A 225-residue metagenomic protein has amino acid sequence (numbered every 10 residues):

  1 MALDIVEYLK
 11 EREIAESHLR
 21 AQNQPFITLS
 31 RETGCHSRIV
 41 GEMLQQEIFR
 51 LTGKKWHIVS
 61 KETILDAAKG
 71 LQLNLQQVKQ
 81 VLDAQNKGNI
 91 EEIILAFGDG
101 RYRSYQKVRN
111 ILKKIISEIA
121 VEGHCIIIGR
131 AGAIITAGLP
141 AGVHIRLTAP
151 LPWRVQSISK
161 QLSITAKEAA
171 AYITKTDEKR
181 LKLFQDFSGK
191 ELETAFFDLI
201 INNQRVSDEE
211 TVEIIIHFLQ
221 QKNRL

Functional and structural regions predicted by a protein language model:
D4-H18, A84-E91, T165-D208: Small-molecule kinase domains that catalyze NTP-dependent phosphoryl transfer to phosphate-bearing small molecules
A21-I27, R31, G123: Pre-Walker A (Motif I) flank of P-loop NTPase domains
L29-L44: Glycine-rich phosphate-binding P-loop
Q46-K55: Post-Walker A helix-loop "phosphate-sensing" segment adjacent to the P-loop in P-loop NTPases
E62-H124: ATP-dependent small-molecule kinase phosphotransfer cores that center on conserved nucleotide phosphate-binding segments
K113, D208-I216: Short, amphipathic alpha-helical "lid/cap" segments that border enzyme active or binding sites
G129-A133: Short, polar loop motifs at secondary-structure junctions
P140-K160, T165-I173: Conserved phosphate-donor/acceptor-positioning beta-strand/loop module used by diverse small-molecule
